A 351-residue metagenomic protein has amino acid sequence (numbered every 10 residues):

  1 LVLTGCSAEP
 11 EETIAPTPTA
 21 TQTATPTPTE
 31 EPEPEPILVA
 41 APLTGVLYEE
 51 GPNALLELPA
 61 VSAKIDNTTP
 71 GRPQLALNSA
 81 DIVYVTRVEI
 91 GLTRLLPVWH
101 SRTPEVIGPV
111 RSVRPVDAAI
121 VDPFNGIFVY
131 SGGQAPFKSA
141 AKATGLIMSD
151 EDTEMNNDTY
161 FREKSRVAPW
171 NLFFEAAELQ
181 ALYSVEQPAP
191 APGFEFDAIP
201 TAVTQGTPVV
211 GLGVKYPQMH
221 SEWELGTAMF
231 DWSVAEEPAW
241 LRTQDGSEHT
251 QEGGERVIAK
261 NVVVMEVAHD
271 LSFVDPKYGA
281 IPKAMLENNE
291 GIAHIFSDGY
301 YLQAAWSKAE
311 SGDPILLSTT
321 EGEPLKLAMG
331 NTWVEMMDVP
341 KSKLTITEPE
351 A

Functional and structural regions predicted by a protein language model:
V2-G5: C-terminal motif of bacterial Sec signal peptides marking the signal peptidase cleavage site
A8: Short, conserved catalytic or interaction motifs in soluble domains
E11-A15, P32-I82, E89-A351: A surface/extracellular/periplasmic glyco- and lipid-processing/surface-interacting theme
P16-E30: Juxtamembrane proline-rich low-complexity "stalk" or linker regions positioned immediately after a signal peptide
